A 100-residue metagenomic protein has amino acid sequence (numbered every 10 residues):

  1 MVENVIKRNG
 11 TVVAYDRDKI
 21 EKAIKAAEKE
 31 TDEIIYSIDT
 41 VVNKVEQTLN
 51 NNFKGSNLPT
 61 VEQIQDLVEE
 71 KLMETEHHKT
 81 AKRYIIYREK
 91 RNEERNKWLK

Functional and structural regions predicted by a protein language model:
M1-K100: Extended catalytic cores of very large enzyme megasubunits
